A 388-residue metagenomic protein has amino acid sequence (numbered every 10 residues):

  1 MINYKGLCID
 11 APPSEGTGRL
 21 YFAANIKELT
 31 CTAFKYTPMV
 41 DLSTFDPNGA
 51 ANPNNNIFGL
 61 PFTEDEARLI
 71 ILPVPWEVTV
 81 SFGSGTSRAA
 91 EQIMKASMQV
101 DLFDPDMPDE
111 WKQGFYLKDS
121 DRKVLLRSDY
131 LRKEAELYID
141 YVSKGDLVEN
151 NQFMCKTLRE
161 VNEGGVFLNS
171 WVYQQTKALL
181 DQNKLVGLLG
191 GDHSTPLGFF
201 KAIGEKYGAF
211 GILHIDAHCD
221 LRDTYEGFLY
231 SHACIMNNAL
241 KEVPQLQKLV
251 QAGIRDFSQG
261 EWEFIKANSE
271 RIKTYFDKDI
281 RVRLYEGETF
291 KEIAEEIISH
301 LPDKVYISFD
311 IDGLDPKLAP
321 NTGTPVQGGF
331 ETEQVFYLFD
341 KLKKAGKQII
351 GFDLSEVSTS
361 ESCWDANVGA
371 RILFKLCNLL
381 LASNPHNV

Functional and structural regions predicted by a protein language model:
Y4, Y21-F22, F34-Y36: Aromatic (phenylalanine/tyrosine) cluster motif
G18-L20, L29-T30: N-terminal amphipathic/hydrophobic targeting modules at extreme N-termini, encompassing cleavable Sec/SRP-type signal
F34-W76, F82-G187, T195-K206, K241-P244 (+4 more regions): Catalytic cores of soluble, metal-dependent hydrolases
E91, K201-G211, G227-C234: A glycine- and small-aliphatic-rich helix-loop capping segment at beta-alpha/alpha-beta transitions that lines
A209-R222, L240: Acidic, His- and aromatic-enriched active-site or binding-groove loops in soluble protein domains that engage sugars
